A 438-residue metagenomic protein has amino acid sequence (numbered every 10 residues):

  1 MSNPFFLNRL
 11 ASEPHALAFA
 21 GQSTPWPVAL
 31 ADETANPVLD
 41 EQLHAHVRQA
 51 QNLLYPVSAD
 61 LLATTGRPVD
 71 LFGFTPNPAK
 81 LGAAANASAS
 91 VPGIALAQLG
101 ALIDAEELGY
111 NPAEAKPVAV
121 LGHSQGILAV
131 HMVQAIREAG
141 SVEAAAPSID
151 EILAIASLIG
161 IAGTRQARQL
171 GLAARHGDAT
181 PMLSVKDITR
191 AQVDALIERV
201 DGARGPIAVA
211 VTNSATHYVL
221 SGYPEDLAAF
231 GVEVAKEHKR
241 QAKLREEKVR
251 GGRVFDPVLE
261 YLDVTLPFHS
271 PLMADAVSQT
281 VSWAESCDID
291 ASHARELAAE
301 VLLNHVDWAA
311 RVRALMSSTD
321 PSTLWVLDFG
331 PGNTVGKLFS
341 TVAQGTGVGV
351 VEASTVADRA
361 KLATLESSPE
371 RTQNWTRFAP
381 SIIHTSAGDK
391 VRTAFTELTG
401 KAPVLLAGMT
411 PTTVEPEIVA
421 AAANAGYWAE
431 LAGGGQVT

Functional and structural regions predicted by a protein language model:
M1-P117, P267, P271-W375: Acyltransferase/transacylase module recognition
N8-A11, P112-E114, A174-G177, D201-G202 (+3 more regions): Solvent-exposed alpha-helices and their adjacent loops that cap or buttress functional pockets in soluble metabolic
F19-W26, I188-A191, T410-T412: Short polar catalytic/cofactor-binding loops
I94, M182-V185, Y218-V219, L262-T265 (+4 more regions): Glycine- and other small-residue-rich loops at beta-strand/loop junctions that grip anionic moieties
V118-G126, V130: Gly/Ala-rich beta-loop-alpha elbow adjacent to hydrolase catalytic centers
V133-E296, E300: Alpha/beta catalytic cores of group-transfer enzymes, especially the acyltransferase/condensing modules of polyketide
S368-T438: N-terminal capping/small domains of soluble enzymes
